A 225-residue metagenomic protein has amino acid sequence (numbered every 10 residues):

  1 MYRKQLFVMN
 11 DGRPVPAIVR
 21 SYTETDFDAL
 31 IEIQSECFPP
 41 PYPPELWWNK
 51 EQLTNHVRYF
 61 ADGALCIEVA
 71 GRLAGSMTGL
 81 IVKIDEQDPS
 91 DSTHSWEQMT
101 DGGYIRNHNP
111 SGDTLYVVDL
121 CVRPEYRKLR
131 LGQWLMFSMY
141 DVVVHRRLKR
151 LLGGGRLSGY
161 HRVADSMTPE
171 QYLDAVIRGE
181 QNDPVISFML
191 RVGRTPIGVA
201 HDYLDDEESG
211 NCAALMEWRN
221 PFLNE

Functional and structural regions predicted by a protein language model:
V15-A17, R72-S76, L115: Glycine-rich phosphate/pyrophosphate-binding loop shared by adenosine-nucleotide-utilizing enzymes
A17-L30: A short beta-loop-alpha structural element at the N-terminal edge of CoA-dependent acyl/N-acetyltransferase catalytic
Y22, L120-V122: Hydrophobic adenine-recognition pocket in adenosine-nucleotide-binding enzymes
C37, Y42-V69, L73-I84, E97-R106: Active-site rim helix/loop that mediates acceptor-substrate recognition in acyltransferases
M77-D119, W134-F137, L157-P184, L190 (+1 more regions): Conserved acyl-donor/pantetheine-binding loop and adjacent beta-alpha core of acyl/acetyltransferases and related
V122, K128-V143, L152-G153: Conserved acetyl-CoA-binding loop-helix of GNAT-fold acetyltransferases
K149, T195: Short acidic/polar active-site loop segments enriched in Thr and Asp
